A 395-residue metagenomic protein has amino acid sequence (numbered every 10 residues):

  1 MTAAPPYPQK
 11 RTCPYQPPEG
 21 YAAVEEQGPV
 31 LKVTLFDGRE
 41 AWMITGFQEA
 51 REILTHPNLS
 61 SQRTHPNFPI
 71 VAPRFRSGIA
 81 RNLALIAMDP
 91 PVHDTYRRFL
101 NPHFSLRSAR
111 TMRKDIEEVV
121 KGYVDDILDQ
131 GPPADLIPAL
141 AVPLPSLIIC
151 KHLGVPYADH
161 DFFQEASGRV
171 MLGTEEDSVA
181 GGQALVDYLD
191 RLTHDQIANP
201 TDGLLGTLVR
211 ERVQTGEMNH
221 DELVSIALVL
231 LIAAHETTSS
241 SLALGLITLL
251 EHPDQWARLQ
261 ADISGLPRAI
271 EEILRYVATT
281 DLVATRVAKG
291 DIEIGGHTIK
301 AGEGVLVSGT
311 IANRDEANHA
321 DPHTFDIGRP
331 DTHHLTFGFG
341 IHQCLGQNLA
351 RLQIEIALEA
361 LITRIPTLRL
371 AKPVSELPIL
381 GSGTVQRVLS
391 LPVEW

Functional and structural regions predicted by a protein language model:
M1-W395: Cytochrome P450
